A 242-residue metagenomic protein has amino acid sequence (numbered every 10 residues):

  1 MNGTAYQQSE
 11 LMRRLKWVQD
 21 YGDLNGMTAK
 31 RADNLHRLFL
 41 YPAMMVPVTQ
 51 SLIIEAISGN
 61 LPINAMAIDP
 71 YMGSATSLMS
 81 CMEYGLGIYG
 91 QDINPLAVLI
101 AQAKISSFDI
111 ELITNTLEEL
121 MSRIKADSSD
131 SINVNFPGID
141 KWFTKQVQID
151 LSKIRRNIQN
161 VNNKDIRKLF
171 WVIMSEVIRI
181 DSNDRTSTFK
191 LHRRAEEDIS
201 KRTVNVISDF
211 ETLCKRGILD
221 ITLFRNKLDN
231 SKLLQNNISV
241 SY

Functional and structural regions predicted by a protein language model:
M1-L61: S-adenosyl-L-methionine
R31-A32, I132-P137, K190-A195: Short linear capping/connector segments at secondary-structure termini
H36, L40, Q91, K141 (+1 more regions): Short, charged/polar micro-motifs that form catalytic or ligand-binding hotspots
P42, V46, A97, V147 (+2 more regions): Hydrophobic (often cysteine-bearing) scaffold residues that line and stabilize catalytic clefts of nucleotide/cofactor
V46, I53-A126, R202, V206-Y242: Conserved S-adenosyl-L-methionine
S51-S58, S152, S175-I178: Amphipathic, well-packed alpha-helical segments that form the structural scaffold of globular domains
I110-V161: PRPP-dependent phosphoribosyltransferase catalytic core
L151, N157-Y242: SAM-dependent nucleic-acid methyltransferase catalytic core
